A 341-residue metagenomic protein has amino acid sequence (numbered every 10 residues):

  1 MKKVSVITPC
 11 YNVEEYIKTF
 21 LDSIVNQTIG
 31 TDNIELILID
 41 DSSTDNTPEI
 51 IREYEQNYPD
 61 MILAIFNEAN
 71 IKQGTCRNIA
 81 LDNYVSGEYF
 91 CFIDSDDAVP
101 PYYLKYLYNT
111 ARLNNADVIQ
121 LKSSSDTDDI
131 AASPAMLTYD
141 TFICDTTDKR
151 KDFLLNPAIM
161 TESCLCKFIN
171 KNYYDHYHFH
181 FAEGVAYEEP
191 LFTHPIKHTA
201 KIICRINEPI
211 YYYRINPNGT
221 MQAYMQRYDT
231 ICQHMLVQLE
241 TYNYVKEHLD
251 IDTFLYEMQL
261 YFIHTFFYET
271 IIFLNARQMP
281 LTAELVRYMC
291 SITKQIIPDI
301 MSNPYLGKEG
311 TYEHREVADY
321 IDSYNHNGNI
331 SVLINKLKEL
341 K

Functional and structural regions predicted by a protein language model:
T8, D32-S42, L63-N67, S95: Short beta-strand/loop segment that forms part of the nucleotide-sugar
V13-Q27: Short, well-formed alpha-helical segments that are part of the catalytic scaffolds of diverse glycosyltransferases
Y16-K18, D45-E53, A98, Y102: Acidic helix N-cap motif at the loop->helix transition within catalytic regions of sugar-transfer enzymes
S23, D40-E49, A69: A conserved acidic beta->alpha catalytic loop
N67-S86: Glycine-rich, basic loop-to-helix element that forms the pyrophosphate-binding segment of sugar-nucleotide handling
G74-C76, S95-I206, Y211-D229: Donor-binding/catalytic cores of nucleotide-activated saccharide and glycerol-phosphate transferases/polymerases
F90: Short aromatic/hydrophobic "clamp" motif used to bind/position activated sugar donors
A116, N275-K341: Membrane-interface aromatic/basic loop that binds lipid-linked glycans or pyrophosphate carriers, typified by
